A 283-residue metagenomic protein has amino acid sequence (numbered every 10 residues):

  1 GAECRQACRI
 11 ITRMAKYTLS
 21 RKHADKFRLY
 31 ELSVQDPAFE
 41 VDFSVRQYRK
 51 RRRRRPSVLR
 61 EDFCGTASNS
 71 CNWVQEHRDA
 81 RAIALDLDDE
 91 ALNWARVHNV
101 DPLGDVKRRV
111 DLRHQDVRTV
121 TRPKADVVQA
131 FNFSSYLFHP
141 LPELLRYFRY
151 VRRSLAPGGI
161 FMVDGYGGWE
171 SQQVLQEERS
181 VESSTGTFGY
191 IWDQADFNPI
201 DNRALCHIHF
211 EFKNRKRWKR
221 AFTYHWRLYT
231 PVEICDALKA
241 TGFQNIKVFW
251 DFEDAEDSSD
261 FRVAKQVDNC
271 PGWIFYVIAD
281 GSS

Functional and structural regions predicted by a protein language model:
R55-G65: Conserved class I S-adenosyl-L-methionine
T66-D79: Conserved SAM-binding loop of SAM-dependent methyltransferases across substrates and taxa, primarily the Class I
D88-E90: Conserved SAM/SAH-binding beta-strand->alpha-helix loop
L103-V117: Conserved SAM-binding strand-loop segment of SAM-dependent methyltransferases
L144-P157: A short glycine-rich, Lys/Arg-flanked "PGG" loop and its adjoining helix->strand segment in the class I
G158-G165: Conserved beta-strand signature within the Rossmann-like core of class I S-adenosyl-L-methionine
G165-A237: SAM-dependent methyltransferase
H225-S283: C-terminal lobe and adjacent flexible extensions of AdoMet/dcAdoMet transferase-like proteins
